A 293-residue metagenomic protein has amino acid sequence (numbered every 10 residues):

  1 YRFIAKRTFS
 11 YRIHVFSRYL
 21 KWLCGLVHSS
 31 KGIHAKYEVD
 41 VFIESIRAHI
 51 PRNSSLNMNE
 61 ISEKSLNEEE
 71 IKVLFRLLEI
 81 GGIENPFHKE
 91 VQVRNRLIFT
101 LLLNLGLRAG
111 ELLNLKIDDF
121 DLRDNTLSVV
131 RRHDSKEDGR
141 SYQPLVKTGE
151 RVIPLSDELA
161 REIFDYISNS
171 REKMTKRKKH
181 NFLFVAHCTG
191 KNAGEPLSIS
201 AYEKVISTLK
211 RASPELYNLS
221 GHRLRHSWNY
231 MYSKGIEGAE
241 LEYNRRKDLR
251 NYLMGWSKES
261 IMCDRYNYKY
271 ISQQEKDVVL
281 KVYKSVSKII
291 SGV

Functional and structural regions predicted by a protein language model:
Y1-N53, G81-N85: N-terminal core-binding DNA-recognition domain of tyrosine recombinases/integrases
L26-S29, L102-T126: Short, charged phosphate-coordinating catalytic segments
R47-L77, D138-D157, K176-H180: DNA breakage-rejoining catalytic core of tyrosine-based enzymes
R76-A109: Basic, Lys/Arg- and aromatic-enriched nucleic-acid-binding interface segment
E84-N85, G190-N192, E203-Y252, W256-S260: Short, basic (Lys/Arg/His-rich) helix/loop patches that form interaction surfaces in the mid-to-C-terminal regions
N114-R161: Conserved tyrosine-mediated DNA breakage-rejoining catalytic core shared by Y-recombinases
S156-L216: Active-site/catalytic core of tyrosine-dependent DNA strand-transfer enzymes
M254-K284: Catalytic-site neighborhood detector that most strongly recognizes the C-terminal catalytic loop/helix of tyrosine
